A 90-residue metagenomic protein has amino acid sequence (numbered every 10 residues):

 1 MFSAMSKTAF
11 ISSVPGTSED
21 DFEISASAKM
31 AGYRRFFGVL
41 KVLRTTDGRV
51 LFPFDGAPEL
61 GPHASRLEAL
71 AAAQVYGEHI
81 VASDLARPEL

Functional and structural regions predicted by a protein language model:
M1, E89-L90: Short, intrinsically disordered, low-complexity terminal/loop segments
M1-S25: Negatively charged, low-complexity tracts enriched in Asp/Glu with abundant Ser/Thr
E19-G32, E78: Short charge-dense sequence patches
A28-A57: A short, structured beta-strand/loop element
P53-E68: A short, exposed loop/beta-hairpin motif centered on an aromatic-Gly-Thr core
L60, A71-V75, E89: Structured alpha-helical
V75-R87: Short arginine-rich
